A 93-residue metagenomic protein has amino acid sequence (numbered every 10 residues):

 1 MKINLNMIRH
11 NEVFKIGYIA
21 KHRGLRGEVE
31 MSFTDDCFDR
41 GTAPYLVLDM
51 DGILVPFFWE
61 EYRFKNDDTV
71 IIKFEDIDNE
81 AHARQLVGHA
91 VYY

Functional and structural regions predicted by a protein language model:
K2-Y93: Short Lys/Arg-rich amphipathic alpha-helical segments
